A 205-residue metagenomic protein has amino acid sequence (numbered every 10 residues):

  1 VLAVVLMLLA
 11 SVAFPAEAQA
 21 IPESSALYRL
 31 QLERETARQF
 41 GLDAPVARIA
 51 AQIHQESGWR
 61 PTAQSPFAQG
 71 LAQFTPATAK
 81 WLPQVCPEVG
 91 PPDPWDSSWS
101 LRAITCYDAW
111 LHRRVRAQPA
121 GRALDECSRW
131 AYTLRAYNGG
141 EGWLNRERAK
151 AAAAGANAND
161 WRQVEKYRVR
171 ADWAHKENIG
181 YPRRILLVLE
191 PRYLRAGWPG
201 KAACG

Functional and structural regions predicted by a protein language model:
A3-S11: Bacterial N-terminal signal peptides
F14-L27, Q31, E35, Q39-F40 (+1 more regions): Non-catalytic cell-wall polysaccharide-engagement segments
A37, I53-H54: Short amphipathic alpha-helical segments enriched in leucine
F40-D43, T62-A63: Short secondary-structure boundary/capping segments within folded domains
A44-R48, H54, P66-Q69, R129-W130: Extracytoplasmic
H54-K80, Q84, G140, I185: Cell-wall polysaccharide-cleaving catalytic domain and substrate-binding groove, primarily in peptidoglycan/chitin
